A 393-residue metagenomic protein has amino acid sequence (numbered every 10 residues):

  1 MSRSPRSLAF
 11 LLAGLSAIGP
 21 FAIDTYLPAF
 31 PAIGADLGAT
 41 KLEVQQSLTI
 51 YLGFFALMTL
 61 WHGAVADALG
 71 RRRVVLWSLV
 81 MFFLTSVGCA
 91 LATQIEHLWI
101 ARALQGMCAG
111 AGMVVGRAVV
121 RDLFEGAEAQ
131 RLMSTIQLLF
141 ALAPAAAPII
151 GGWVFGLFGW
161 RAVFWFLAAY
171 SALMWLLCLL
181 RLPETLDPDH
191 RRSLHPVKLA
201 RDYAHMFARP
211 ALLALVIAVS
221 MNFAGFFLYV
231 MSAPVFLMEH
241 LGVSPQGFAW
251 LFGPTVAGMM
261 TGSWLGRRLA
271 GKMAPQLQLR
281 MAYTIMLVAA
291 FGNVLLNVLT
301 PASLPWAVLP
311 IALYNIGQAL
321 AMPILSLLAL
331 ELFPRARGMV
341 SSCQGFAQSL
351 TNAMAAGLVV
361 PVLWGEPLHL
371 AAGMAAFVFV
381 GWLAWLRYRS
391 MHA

Functional and structural regions predicted by a protein language model:
A29-L57: Extracellular/periplasmic helix-loop-helix junction of adjacent transmembrane segments in MFS-like secondary
L57-E96: Conserved MFS/SLC helix-loop-helix module at the cytosolic interface between two early adjacent transmembrane helices
R73-V87, Q278-N293: Structural signature of the two symmetry-related core transmembrane helices
M81, T85-G88, E96-L104, P305-P310: Paired small-residue
H97, S134-L180: Helix-loop-helix hairpin linking two adjacent transmembrane segments in secondary transporters
A101-F140: Cytoplasmic helix-loop-helix junction between adjacent transmembrane helices in 12-TM secondary transporters
T185-L215: Juxtamembrane intracellular "pre-TM" segments in multi-pass secondary transporters
L330-W364, M374: A late C-terminal transmembrane helix in Major Facilitator Superfamily
